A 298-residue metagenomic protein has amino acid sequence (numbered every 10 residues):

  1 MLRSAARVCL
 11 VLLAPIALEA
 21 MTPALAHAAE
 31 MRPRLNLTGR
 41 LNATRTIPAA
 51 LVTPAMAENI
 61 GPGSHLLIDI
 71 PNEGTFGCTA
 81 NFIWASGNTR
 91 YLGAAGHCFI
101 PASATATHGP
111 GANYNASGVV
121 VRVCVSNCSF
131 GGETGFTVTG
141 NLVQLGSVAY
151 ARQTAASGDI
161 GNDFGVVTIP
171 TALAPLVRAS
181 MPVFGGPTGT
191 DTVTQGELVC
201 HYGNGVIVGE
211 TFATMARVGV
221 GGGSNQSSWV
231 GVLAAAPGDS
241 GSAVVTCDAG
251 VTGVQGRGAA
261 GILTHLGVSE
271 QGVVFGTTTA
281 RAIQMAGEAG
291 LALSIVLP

Functional and structural regions predicted by a protein language model:
M1-A29: Secretory targeting and sorting signals
A28-L37: Cleaved targeting-peptide boundary
T38-A85: N-terminal activation segment of mature serine protease catalytic domains
T75-F82, S86-G221: Serine endopeptidase catalytic core focused on the charge-relay Asp
D163, G223-G231: Short, solvent-exposed secondary-structure boundary/capping segments
A172-R178, A260-P298: C-terminal cap/linker of serine protease catalytic domains
V232-I262: Catalytic nucleophile loop of clan PA
